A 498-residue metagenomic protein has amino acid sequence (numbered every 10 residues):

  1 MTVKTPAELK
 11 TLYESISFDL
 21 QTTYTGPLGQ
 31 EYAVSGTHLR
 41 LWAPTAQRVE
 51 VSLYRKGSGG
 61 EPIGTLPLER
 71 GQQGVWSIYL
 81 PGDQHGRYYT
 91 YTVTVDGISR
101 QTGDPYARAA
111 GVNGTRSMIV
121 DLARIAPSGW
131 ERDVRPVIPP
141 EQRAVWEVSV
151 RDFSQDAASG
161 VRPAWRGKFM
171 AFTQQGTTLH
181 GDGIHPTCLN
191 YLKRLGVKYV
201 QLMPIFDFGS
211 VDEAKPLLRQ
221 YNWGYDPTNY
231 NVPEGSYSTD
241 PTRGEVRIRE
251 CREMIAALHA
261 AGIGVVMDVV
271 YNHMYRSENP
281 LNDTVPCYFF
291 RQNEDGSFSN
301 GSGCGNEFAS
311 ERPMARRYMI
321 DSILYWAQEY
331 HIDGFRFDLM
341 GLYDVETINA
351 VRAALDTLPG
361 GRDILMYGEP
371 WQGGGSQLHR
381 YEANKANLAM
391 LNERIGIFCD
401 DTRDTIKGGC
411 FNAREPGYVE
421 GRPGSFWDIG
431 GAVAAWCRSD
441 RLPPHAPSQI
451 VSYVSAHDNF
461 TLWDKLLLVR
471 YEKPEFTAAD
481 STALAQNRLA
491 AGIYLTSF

Functional and structural regions predicted by a protein language model:
M1-V34, G71-Q174: The feature marks proteins involved in alpha-glucan
S35-L39: Structural beta-strand segments of beta-rich domains
W42-V49: Short proline/glycine-enriched turn/loop motifs at strand-loop junctions of beta-rich domains
V49-V51, Y89: Short beta-strand elements bearing conserved aromatic residues within extracellular beta-rich modules
Y54-E61, D96: Change "in extracellular beta-sheet-rich domains … of secreted and cell-surface proteins" to "in beta-sheet-rich domains
P62-G71: Solvent-exposed serine/threonine-rich low-complexity stretches and specific carbohydrate-binding patches
V120, R124, R352-A353, T357-F498: Conserved alpha/beta catalytic core and glycan-binding cleft of carbohydrate-active enzymes
R151-Y330, L339-P359, I364-L365, S376-Q377: Substrate-binding/active-site clefts of carbohydrate-active enzymes
